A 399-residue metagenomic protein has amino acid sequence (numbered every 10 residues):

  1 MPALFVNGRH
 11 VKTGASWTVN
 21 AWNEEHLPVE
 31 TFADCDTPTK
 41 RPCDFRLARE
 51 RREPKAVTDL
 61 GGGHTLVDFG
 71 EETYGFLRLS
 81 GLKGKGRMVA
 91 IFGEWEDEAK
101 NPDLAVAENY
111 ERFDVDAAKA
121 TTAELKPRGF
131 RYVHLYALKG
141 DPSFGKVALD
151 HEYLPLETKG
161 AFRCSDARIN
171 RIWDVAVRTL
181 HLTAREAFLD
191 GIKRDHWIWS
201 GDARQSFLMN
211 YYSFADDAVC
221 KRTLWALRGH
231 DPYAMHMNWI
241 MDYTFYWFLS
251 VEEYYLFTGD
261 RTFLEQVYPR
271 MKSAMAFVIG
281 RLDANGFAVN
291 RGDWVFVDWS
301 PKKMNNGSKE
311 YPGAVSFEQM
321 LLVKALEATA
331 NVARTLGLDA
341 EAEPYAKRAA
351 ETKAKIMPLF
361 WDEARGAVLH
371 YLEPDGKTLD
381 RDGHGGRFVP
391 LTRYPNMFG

Functional and structural regions predicted by a protein language model:
M1-E186, D202, A218-T223, T262 (+1 more regions): Extracellular/oxidizing-compartment recognition motifs
A56-G63, V115-A117, H230-Y233, L282-A284 (+1 more regions): Short, ordered beta-strand-loop transition motifs
A148-V175, H181-L182, A187-L224, H236-N238 (+3 more regions): Active-site acid/base region of carbohydrate-active enzymes
L321-V323: Hydrophobic, small-residue-rich alpha-helical packing segments that form membrane-like cores
